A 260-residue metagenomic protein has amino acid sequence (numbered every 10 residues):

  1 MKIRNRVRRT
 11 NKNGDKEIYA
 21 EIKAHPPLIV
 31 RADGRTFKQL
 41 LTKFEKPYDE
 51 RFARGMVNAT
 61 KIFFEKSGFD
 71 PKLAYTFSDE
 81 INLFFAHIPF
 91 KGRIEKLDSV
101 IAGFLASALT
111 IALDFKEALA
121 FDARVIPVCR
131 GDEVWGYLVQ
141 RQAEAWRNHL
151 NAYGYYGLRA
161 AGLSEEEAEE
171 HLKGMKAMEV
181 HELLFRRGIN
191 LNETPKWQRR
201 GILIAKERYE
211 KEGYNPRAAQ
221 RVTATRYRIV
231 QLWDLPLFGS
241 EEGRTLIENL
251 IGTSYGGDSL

Functional and structural regions predicted by a protein language model:
M1-L260: Regulatory and interdomain segments flanking nucleotide-handling catalytic cores in signaling/defense enzymes
